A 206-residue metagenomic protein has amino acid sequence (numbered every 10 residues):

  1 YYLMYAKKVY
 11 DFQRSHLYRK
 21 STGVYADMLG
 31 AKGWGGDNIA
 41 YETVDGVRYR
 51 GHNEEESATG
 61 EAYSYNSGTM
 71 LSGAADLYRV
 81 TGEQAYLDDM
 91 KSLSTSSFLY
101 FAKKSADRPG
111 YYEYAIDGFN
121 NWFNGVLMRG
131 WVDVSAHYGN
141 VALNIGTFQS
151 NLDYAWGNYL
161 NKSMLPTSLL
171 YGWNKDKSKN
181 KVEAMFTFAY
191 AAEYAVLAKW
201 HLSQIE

Functional and structural regions predicted by a protein language model:
Y1, L77-Q84: Inter-helical turn/loop segments and adjacent helix faces that build the functional surface of alpha-helical bundle
L3-A26, G35-R50, D89-D107, G146-L165: Long, well-ordered core segments of solenoidal/helical folds
G46-E56, N174-K175: Short glycine/proline-rich turn/loop motifs
E61-S67: Extended, leucine-rich alpha-helical cores of fungal transcription factors
A62, A85-E206: CBM-like carbohydrate-recognition segments
A74-L77, W131: Structural register within alpha-helical repeat arrays
